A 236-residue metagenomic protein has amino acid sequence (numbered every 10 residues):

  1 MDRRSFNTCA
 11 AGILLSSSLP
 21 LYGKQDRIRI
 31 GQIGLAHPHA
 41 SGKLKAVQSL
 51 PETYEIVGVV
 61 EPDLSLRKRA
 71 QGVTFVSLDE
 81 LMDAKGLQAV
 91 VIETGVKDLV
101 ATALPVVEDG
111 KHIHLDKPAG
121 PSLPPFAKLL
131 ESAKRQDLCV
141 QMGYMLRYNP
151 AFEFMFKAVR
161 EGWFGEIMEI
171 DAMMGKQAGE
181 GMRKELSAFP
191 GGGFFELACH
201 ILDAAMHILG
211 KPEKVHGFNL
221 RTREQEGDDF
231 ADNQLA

Functional and structural regions predicted by a protein language model:
M1-N7: Twin-arginine (Tat) signal peptide motif
C9-A70: N-terminal Rossmann-like dinucleotide-binding module
Q32, L115, V140-M142, D171: Hydrophobic residues in well-ordered beta-strands that form the structural core
P38-H39, L146-Q225: Predominantly a Rossmann-like dinucleotide-binding segment in NAD(P)-dependent oxidoreductases
G58, A89, E169: Short, Asp-centered acidic motifs that coordinate Mg2+ and/or phosphate in catalytic or ligand-binding sites
V73-S132: Beta-loop-alpha module in the N-terminal Rossmann-like domain of NAD(P)-dependent dehydrogenases, especially those
K128-M145, E166-E169: Rossmann-fold dehydrogenase core element
